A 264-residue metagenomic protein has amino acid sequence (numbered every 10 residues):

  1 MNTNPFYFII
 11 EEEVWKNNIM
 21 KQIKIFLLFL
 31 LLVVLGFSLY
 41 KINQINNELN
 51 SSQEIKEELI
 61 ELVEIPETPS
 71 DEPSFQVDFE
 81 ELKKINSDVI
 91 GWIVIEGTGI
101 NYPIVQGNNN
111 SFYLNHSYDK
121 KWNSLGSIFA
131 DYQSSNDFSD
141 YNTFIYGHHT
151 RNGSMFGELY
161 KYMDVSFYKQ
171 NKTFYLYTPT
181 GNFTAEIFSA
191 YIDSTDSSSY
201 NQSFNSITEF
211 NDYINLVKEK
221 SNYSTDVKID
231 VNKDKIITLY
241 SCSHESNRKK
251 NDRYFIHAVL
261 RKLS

Functional and structural regions predicted by a protein language model:
M1-V63: Gram-positive cell-envelope targeting signals
L35-S264: Solvent-exposed, non-transmembrane regions of membrane-associated and secreted proteins
